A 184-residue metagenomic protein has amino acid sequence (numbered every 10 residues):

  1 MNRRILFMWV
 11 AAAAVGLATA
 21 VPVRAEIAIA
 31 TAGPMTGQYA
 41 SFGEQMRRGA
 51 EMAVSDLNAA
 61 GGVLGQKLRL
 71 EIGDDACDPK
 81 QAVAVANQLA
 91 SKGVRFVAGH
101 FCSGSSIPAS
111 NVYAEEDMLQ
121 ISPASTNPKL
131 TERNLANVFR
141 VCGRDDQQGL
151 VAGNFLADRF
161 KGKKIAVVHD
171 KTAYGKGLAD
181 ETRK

Functional and structural regions predicted by a protein language model:
R3-F7: N-terminal export leaders
M8-T19: Bacterial N-terminal signal peptides
T19-A25: Sec/Tat signal peptide C-region and signal peptidase I cleavage site
A30-E51, G73-K80, F101-G104, V168-K176: Extracytoplasmic "Venus flytrap"
R48-I72: Signal peptide-proximal N-terminal region of secreted/periplasmic/extracellular or secretory-lumen proteins
V63-D75, L135-N137, K184: Short beta-strand elements in bilobed, periplasmic/extracellular small-molecule ligand-binding domains
K67-S91, Q148-V151, K176: Structural motif
V94-K184: Extracytoplasmic ligand/sensor domains, especially the bilobed periplasmic-binding protein
